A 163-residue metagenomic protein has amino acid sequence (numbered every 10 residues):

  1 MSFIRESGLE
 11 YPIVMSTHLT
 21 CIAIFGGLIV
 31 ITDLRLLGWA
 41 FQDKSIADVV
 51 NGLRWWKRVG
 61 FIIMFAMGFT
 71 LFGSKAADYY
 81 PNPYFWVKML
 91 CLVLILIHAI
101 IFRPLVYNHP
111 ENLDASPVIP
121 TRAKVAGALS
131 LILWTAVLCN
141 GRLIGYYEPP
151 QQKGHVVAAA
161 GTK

Functional and structural regions predicted by a protein language model:
M1-K163: Polytopic transmembrane helical bundles with strong interfacial aromatic enrichment
